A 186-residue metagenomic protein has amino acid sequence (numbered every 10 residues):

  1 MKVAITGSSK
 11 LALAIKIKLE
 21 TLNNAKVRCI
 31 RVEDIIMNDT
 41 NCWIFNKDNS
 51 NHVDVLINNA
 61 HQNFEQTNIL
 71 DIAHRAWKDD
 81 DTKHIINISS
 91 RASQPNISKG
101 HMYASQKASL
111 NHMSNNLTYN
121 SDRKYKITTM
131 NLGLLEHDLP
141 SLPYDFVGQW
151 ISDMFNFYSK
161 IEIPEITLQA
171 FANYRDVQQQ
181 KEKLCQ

Functional and structural regions predicted by a protein language model:
M1-V27: Canonical Rossmann dinucleotide-binding motif of NAD(H)/NADP(H)-dependent dehydrogenases/reductases, specifically
K2-I5, L56-I57, I85: Conserved hydrophobic beta-strands of the Rossmann-like cofactor-binding core in SDR/related NAD(P)H-dependent
T6-S9, I30-D34, N59-Q62, Q169-F171: Structural motif
K26-D48, Q62-N68: Adenosine-cofactor binding site in Rossmann-like domains, unifying the SAM/SAH pocket of S-adenosylmethionine-dependent
R28, I57, I86, T128-M130: Hydrophobic/aromatic beta-strand patches that form the interior of the parallel beta-sheet core in alpha/beta enzyme
F45-N58, D81-K83: A glycine-rich helix->loop->beta "capping" turn within Rossmann-like NAD(P)(H)-dependent oxidoreductase domains
H61, E65, I69, W77-K78 (+2 more regions): Catalytic loop of short-chain dehydrogenase/reductase
T129, H137-Q186: C-terminal helical subdomain
